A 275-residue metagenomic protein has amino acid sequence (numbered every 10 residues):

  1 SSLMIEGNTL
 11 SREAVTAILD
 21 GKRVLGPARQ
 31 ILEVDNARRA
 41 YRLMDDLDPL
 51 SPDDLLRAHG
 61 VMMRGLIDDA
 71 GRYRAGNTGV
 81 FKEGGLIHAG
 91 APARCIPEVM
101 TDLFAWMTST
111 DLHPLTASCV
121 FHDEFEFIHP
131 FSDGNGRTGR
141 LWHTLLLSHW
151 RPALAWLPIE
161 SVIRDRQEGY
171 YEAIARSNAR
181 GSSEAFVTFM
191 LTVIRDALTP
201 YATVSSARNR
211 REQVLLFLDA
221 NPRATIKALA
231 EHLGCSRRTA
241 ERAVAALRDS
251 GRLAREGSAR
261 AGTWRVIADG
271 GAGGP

Functional and structural regions predicted by a protein language model:
S1-P275: FIC/Doc superfamily catalytic core
